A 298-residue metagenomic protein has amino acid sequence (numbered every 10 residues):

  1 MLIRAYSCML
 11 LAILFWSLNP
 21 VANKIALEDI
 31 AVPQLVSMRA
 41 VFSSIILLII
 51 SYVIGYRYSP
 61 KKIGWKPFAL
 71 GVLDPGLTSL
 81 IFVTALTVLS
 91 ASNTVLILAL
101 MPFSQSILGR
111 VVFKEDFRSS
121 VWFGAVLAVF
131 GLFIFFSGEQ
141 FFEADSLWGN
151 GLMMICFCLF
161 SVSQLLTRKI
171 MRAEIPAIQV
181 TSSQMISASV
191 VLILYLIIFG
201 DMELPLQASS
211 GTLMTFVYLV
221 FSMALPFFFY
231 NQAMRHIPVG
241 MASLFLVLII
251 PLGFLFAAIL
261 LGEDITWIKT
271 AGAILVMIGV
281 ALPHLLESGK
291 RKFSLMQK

Functional and structural regions predicted by a protein language model:
M1-Q34, E143-K169, V190, F293-K298: Glycine-/small-residue-enriched transmembrane alpha-helix faces in small-molecule transporters and effluxers
I3-C8, Q34-I49, A69, G124-F130 (+3 more regions): Hydrophobic alpha-helical transmembrane segments of multi-pass integral membrane proteins, especially transporters
F15, N19-P20, S51-L98, I134 (+1 more regions): Specific transmembrane alpha-helical segments of multi-pass solute transporters/efflux pumps, especially DMT/EamA
S17, V21, L48, V72-G76 (+9 more regions): Hydrophobic/small/kink-forming positions within alpha-helical transmembrane segments of polytopic membrane proteins
V21-V32, T87, F136-S146, I197-G211 (+2 more regions): Membrane-interface helix termini and inter-helical loops of multi-pass transporters
V36-M38, P75, S79, T94-L100 (+2 more regions): Helix-helix packing/entry segments at the starts of transmembrane helices
I46-Y58, F82, M101-V126, P251-T270: C-terminal transmembrane-helix exit sites in multi-pass transporters
L47, F117-E139, L192, V247-L248 (+2 more regions): Hydrophobic transmembrane alpha-helices of multi-pass small-molecule transport proteins
